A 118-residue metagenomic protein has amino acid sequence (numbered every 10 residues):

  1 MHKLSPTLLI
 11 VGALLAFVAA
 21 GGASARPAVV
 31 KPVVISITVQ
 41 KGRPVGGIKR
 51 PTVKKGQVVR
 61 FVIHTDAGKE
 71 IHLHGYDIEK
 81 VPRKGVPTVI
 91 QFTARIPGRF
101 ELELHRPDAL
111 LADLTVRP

Functional and structural regions predicted by a protein language model:
M1-I10: Bacterial N-terminal signal peptides that target proteins for export
L9-V18: Bacterial N-terminal signal peptides
A20-R26: Signal peptide cleavage region of secreted peptide precursors
R26-V33, P82-P118: Extracellular/periplasmic metallocenter environments
V29-V58: N-terminal edge beta-strand
K41-T52, H74-Y76, G85-I90: N-terminal post-signal-peptidase region of extra-cytosolic proteins
K49-A67, V89-R95, F100-E103: Beta-strand cores of secreted/periplasmic/IMS beta-sandwich domains, seen most often in copper-related folds
H64-K84, A112-T115: Histidine- and aromatic-enriched segments that form or immediately flank copper-ligand environments
